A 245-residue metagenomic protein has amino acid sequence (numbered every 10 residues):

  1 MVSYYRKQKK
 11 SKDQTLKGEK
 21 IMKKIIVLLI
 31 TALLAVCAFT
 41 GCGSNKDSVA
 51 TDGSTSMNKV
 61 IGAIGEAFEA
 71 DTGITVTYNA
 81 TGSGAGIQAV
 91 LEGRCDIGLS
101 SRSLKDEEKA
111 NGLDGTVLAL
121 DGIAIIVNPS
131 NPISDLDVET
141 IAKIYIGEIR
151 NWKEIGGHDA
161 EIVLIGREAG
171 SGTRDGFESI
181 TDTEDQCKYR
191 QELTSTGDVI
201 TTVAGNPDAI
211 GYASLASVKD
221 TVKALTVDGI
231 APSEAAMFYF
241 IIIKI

Functional and structural regions predicted by a protein language model:
M1-V2, I21, I30, I242: Short hydrophobic transmembrane-like helices used for membrane targeting/insertion
V2-S3, V76: Intrinsically disordered, low-complexity segments enriched in small/polar residues
S3-I21: Short, Lys/Arg-enriched N-terminal segments with co-localized hydrophobic residues within the first ~10-30 amino acids
S11, E19, T31-A32, V36-C37 (+1 more regions): Low-complexity, intrinsically disordered/propeptide-like segments
K23-K24, K223: A general lysine-centric signal
I25-G43: Sec-dependent N-terminal signal peptides of Gram-positive bacterial secreted proteins and lipoproteins
G43-I245: Exported/periplasmic ABC-transporter solute-binding proteins
